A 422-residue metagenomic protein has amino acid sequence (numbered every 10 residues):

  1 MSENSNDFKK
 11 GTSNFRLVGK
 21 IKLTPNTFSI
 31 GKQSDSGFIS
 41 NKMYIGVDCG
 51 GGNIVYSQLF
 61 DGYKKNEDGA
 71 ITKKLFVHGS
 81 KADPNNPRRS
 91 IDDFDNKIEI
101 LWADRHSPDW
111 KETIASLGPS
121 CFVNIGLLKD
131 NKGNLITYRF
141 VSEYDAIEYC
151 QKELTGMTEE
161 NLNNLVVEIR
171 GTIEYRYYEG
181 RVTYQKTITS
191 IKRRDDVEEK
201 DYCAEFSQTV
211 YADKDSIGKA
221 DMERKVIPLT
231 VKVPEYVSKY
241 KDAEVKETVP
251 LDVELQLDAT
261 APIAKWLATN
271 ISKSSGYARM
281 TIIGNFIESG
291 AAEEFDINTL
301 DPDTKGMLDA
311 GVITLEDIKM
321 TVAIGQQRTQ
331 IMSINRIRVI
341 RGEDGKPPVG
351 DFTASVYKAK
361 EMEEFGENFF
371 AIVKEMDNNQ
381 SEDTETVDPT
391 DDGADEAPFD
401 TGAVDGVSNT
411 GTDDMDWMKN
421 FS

Functional and structural regions predicted by a protein language model:
M1-S422: OB-fold and OB-like single-stranded nucleic-acid-recognition modules and their adjacent interaction interfaces
